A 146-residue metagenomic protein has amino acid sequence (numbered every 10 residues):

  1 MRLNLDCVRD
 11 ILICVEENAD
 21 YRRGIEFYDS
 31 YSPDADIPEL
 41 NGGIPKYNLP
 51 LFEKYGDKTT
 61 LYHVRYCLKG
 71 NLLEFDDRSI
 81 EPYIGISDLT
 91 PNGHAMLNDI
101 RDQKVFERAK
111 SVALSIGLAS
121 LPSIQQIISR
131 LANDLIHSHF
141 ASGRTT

Functional and structural regions predicted by a protein language model:
L3-P50: Short amphipathic alpha-helical interface segments
L5-R9, L61, S87, P91-H94: Non-catalytic, well-ordered alpha-helical scaffold segments
E53-T60, S142-G143: Membrane-interface starts of transmembrane alpha-helices
T59-N71: Basic amphipathic alpha-helical segments that dock to polyanions
F75: Short beta-strand "wing" residues that participate in macromolecule-binding interfaces
E81-I116: Short, amphipathic alpha-helical interaction segments positioned at domain boundaries
Q103-T146: Membrane-inserting effector segments that mediate pore formation, membrane fusion, or transient membrane insertion
